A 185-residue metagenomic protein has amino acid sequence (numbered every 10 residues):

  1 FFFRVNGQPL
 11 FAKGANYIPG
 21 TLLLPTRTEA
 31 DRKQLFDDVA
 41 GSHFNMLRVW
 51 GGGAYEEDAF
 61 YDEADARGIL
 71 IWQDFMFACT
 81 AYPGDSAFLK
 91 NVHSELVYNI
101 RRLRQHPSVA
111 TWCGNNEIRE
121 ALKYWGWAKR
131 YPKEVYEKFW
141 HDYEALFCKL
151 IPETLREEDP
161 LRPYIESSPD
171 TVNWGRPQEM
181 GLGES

Functional and structural regions predicted by a protein language model:
F1-T80, F88-T111: Active-site-adjacent substrate/metal-binding segments within catalytic domains of carbohydrate-active enzymes
A66-L70, A81-Q178: Active-site neighborhood of glycoside hydrolase catalytic domains
Q178-S185: Short, intrinsically disordered, charge-balanced linker/junction segments flanking boundaries in proteins
